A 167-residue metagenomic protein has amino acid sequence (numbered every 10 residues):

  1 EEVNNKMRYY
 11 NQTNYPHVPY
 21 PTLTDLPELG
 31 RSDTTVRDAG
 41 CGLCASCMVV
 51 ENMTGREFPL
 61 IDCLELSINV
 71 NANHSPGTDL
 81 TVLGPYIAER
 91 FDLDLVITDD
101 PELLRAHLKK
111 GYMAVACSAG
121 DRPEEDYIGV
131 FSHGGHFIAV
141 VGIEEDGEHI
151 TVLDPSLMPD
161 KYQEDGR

Functional and structural regions predicted by a protein language model:
E1-N73, I128: Active-site-adjacent structural segments surrounding the nucleophilic cysteine of cysteine proteases and isopeptidases
V50-R167: Conserved active-site-adjacent core of cysteine acyl-enzyme catalytic domains
